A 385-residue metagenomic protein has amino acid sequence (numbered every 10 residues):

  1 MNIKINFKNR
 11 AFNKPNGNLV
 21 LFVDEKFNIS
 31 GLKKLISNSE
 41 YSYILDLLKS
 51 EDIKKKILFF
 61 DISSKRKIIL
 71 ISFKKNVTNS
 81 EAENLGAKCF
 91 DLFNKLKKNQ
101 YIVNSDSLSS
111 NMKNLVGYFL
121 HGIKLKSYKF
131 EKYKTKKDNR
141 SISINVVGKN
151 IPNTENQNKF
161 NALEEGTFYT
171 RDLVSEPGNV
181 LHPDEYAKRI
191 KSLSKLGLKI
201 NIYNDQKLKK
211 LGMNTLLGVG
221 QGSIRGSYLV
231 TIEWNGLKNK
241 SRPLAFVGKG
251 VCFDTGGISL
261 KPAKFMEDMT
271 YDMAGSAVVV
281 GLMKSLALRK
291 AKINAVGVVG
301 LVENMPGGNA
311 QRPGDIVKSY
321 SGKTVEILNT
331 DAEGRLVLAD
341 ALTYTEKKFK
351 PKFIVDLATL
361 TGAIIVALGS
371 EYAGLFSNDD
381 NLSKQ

Functional and structural regions predicted by a protein language model:
M1-G250: Short amphipathic alpha-helical segment within the helicase RecA-like ATPase core that mediates nucleic-acid
D52, T170, D184-Q385: A generic structural signal for tightly packed, nonpolar segments enriched in small/aliphatic residues
